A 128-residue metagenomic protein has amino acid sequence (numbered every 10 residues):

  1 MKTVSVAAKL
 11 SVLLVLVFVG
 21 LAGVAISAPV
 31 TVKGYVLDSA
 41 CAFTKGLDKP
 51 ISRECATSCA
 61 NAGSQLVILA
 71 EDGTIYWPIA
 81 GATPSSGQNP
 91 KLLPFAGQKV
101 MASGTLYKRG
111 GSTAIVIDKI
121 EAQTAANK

Functional and structural regions predicted by a protein language model:
M1-A7: N-terminal secretory signal peptides that target proteins for export/translocation
K9-A22: Bacterial N-terminal signal peptides
G23-K128: OB-fold and OB-like single-stranded nucleic-acid-recognition modules and their adjacent interaction interfaces
